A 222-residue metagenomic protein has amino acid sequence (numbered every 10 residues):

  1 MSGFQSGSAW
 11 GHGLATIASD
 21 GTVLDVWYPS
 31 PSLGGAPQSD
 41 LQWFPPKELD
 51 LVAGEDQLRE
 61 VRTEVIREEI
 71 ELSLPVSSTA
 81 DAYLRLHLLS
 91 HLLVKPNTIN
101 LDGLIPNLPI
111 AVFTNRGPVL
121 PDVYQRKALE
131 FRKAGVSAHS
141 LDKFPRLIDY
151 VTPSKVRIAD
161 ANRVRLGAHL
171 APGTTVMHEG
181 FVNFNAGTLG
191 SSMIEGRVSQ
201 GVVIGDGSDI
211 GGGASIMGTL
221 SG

Functional and structural regions predicted by a protein language model:
M1-D149: Terminal amphipathic alpha-helical/low-complexity segments used for targeting or macromolecular assembly
P31-L41, Y124-F131, S154-N162, V182-T188 (+1 more regions): Short charge-dense sequence patches
R132-P172: Right-handed parallel beta-helix
V156, N162-V164, A168-L170, T174-V176 (+4 more regions): A structural motif detector for beta-strand N-caps
